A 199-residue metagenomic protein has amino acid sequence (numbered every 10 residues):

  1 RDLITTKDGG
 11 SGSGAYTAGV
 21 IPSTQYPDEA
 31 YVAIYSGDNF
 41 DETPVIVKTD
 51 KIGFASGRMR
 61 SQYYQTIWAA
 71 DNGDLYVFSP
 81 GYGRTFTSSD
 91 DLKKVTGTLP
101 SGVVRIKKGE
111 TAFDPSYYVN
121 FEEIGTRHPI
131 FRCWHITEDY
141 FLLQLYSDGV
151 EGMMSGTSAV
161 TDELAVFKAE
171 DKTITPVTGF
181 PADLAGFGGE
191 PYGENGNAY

Functional and structural regions predicted by a protein language model:
R1-K7, R60-L75, G81-R84, P129-D139 (+2 more regions): Structural signature of eukaryotic scaffold interfaces centered on beta-propeller domains
R1-N72: Long, acidic/polar, low-complexity amphipathic helices and coiled-coil-like
S13-F40, D90-E110, T157-D171: Beta-propeller blade signature
V32-Y35, I67, L75-V77, V103 (+3 more regions): Generic structural hydrophobic/aromatic packing signal, biased to beta-strands
D38-Q62, G109-I130, E170-G186: Surface-exposed loop and turn segments in beta-propeller and other repeat-based domains that flank or scaffold
G57-T66, D90-K93, G156-T157, E190: Surface-exposed beta-strand edges and their flanking turn/coil or helix-capping segments
V77-M154: Long, well-ordered mid-to-C-terminal structural blocks that present hydrophobic/aromatic surfaces
T126-Y199: Loop/turn-rich, solvent-exposed surfaces of beta-rich toroidal or solenoidal domains
